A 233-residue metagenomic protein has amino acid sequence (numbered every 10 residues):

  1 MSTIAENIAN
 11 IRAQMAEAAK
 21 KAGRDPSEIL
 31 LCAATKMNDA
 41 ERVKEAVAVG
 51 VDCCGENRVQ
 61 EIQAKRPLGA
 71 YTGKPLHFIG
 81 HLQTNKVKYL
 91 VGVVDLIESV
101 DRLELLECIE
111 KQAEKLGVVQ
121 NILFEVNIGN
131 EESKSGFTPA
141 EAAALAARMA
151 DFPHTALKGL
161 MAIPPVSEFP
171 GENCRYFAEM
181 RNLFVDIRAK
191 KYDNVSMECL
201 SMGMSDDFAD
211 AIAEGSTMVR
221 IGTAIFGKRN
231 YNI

Functional and structural regions predicted by a protein language model:
M1-D206, E214, F226-K228: Conserved alpha/beta-domain cores
S216-I233: Gly/Pro- and small hydrophobic-enriched strand-loop and loop-to-helix capping segments that sit at the rims
